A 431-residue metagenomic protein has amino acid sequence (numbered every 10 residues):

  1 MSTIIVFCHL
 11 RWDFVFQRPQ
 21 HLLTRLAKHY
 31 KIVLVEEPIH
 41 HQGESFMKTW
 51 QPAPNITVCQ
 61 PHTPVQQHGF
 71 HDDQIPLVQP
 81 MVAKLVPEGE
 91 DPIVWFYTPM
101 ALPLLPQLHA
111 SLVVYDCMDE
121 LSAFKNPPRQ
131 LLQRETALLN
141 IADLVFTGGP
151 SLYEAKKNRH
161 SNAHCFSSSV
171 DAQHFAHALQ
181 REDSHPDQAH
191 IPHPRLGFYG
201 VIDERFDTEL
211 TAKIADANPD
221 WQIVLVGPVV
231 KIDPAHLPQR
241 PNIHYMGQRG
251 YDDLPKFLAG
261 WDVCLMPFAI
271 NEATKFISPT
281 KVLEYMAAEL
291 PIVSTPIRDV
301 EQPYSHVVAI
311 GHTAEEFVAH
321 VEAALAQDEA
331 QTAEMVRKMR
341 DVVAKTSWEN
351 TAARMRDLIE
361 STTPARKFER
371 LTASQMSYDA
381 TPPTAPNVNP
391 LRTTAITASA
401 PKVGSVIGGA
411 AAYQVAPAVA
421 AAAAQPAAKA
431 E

Functional and structural regions predicted by a protein language model:
M1-G43, D216, K429-E431: N-terminal subdomain of nucleotide-sugar transferases
P128-V145: Membrane-proximal helix-turn-helix segments that form the acceptor-binding/catalytic region of lipid-linked
S151, F166-A178: Carbohydrate-associated surface elements
D187-F206, T211-A215, I223-V226: Conserved donor-binding/catalytic core segment of Leloir-type glycosyltransferases
I232-L258: Nucleotide-activated donor-binding/catalytic signature segment of Leloir-type glycosyltransferases, i.e., the conserved
M266, E284-S294: Short hydrophobic beta-strand element within catalytic cores of glycosyltransferases and related nucleotide-activated
E301-A323: Change "using UDP/GDP/dTDP sugars" to "using nucleotide sugars
E329-E360, P364: A charged, aromatic-enriched C-terminal amphipathic alpha-helix characteristic of glycosyltransferases across folds
